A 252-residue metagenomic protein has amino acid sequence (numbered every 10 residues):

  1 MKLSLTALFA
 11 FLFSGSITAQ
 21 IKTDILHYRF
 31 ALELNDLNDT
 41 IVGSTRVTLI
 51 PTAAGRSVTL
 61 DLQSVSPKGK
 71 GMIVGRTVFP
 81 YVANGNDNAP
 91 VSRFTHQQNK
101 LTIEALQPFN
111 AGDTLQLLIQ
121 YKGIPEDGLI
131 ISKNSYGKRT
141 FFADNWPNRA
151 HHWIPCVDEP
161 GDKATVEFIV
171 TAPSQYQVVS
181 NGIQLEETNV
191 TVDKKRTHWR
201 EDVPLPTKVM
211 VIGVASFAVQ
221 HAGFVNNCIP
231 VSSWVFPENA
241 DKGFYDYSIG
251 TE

Functional and structural regions predicted by a protein language model:
M1-S4: Positively charged n-region of N-terminal signal peptides that target proteins for export
F11-V42, R46, I50-A54, P67 (+4 more regions): N-terminal, polar/Ser/Thr-rich
A31-E33, V47, P90-R93, E104-F109 (+2 more regions): Beta-strand-rich interaction surfaces with strong enrichment in secreted/lumenal proteins
S44-V47, A105, D113-D127, V166-S174 (+1 more regions): Short, hydrophobic/aromatic-enriched beta-strand segments in well-ordered soluble domains
R46-K68, I73, C156-D158, V166-P173: Surface-exposed beta-strand/loop patches in extracellular or lumenal glycoproteins
V65-Y136: A surface-exposed beta-strand-loop module
A111, Q116, Q120-E167, A215-G223: Glycine/proline-rich low-complexity spacer/linker segments in large multi-domain proteins
N145-W146, V157-E252: Hydrophobic helix-coil surface modules that form long, contiguous segments used for peptide/substrate interaction
